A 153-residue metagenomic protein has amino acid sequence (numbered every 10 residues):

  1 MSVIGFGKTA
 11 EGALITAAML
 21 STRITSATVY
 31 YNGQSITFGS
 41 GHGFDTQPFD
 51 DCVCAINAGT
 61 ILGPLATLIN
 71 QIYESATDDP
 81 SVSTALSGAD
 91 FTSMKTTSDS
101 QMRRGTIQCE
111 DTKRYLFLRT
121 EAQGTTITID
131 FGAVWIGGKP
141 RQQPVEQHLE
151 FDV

Functional and structural regions predicted by a protein language model:
M1-M19, Q123-V153: C-terminal interaction-tip segments
M1-Q47: Solvent-exposed, flexible loop/coil segments flanking beta-strands in beta-rich domains
G39-F44, A55-L62: Short amphipathic, basic-aromatic surface patches that mediate peripheral association with negatively charged
D50-V53, E110-I127: Noncatalytic modules at the cell exterior or secretory-pathway interfaces, chiefly beta-strand-rich lectin/adhesion
G59-T67, D78-D79, Q123-T128: Extended, low-complexity, turn-rich repeat/linker tracts enriched in Gly/Pro/Ser/Thr and Asp/Glu that occur
I69-Y73: Beta-strand signatures of extracellular beta-sandwich domains
A85-T96: Solvent-exposed serine/threonine-rich low-complexity stretches and specific carbohydrate-binding patches
S100-C109: Exposed aromatic-hydrophobic patches
